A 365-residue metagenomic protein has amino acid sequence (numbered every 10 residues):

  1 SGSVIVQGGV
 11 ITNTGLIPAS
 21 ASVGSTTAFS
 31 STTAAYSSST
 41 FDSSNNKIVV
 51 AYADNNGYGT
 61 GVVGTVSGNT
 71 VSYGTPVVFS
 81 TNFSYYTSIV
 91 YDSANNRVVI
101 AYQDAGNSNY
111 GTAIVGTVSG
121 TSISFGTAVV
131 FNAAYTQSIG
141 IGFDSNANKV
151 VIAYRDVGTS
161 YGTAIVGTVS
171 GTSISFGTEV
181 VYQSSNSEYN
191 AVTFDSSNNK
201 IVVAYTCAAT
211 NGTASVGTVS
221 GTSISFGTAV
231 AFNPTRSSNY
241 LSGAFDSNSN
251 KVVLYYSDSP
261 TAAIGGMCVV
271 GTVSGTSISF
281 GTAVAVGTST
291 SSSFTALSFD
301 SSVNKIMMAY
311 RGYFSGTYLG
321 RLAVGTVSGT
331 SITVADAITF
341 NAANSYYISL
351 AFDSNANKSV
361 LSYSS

Functional and structural regions predicted by a protein language model:
S1-P18: Intrinsic low-complexity, repeat-rich intrinsically disordered segments enriched in small/flexible residues
N13-S365: Extracellular, repeat-based ectodomains that mediate carbohydrate processing or recognition
